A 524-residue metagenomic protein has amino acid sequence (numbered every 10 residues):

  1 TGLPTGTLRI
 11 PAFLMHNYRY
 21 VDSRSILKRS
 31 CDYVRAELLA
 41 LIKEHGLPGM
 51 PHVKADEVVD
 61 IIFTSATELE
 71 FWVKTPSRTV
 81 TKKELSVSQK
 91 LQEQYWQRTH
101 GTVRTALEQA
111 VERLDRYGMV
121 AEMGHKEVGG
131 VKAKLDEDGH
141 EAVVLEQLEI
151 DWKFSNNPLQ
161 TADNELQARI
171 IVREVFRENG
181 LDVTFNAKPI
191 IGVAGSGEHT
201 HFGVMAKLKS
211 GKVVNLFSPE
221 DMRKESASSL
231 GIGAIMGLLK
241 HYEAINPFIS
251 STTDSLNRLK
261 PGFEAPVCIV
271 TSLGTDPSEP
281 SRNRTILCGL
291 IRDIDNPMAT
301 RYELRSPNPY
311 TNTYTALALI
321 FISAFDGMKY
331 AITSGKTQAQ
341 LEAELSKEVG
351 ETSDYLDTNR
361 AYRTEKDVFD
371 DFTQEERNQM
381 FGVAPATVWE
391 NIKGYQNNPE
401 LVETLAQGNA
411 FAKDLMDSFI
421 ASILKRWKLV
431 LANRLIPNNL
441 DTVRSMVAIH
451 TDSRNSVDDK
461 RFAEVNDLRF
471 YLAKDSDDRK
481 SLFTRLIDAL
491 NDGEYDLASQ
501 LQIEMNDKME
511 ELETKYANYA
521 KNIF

Functional and structural regions predicted by a protein language model:
T1-E198, V204-F524: Glycine-rich, acidic/polar active-site loops that bind/position phosphate-bearing ligands
